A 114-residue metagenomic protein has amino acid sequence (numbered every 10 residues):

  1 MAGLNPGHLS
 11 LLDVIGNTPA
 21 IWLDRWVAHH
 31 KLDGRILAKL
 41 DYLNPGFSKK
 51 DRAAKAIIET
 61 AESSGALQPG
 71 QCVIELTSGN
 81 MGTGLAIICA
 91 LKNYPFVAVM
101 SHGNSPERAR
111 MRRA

Functional and structural regions predicted by a protein language model:
M1-A114: PLP-dependent amino-acid enzyme catalytic core
